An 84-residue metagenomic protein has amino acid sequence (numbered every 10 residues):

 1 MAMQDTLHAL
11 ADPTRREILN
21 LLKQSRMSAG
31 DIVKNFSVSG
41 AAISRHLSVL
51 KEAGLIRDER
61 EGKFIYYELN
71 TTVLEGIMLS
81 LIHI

Functional and structural regions predicted by a protein language model:
A2-S39, E61-V73: N-terminal helix-turn-helix DNA-binding core of bacterial DNA-binding proteins
E17, L47-S48: Active-site phosphate/pyrophosphate-handling residues
K34, R45, K51-E52: Alpha-helical residues within the helix-turn-helix
A42: Residues in the helix-turn-helix
I82-I84: Conserved small/polar residues in nucleotide/adenosyl-binding loops
